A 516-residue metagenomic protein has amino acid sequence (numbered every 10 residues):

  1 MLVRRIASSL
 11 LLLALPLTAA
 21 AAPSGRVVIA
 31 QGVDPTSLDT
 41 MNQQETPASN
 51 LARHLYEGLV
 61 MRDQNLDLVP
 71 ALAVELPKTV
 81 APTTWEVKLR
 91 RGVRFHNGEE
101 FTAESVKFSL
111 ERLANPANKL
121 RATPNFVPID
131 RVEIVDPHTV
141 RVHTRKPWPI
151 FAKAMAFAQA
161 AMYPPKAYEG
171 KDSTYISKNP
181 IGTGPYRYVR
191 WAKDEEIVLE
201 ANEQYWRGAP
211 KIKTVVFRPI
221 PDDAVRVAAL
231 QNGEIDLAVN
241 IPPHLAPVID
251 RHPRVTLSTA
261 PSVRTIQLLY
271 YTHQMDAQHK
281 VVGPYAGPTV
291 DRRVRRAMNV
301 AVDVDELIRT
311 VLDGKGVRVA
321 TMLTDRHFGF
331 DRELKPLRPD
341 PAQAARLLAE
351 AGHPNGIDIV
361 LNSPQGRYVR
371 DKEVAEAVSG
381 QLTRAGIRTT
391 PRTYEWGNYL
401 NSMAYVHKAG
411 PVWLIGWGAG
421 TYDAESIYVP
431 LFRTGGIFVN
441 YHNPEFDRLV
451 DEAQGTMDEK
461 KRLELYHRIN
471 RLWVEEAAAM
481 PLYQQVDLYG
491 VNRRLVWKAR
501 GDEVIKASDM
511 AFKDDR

Functional and structural regions predicted by a protein language model:
M1-V3: N-terminal secretory signal peptides that target proteins for export/translocation
S8-T18: Bacterial N-terminal signal peptides
A21-V27: Cleaved targeting-peptide boundary
A22, K88, A122-A167: Surface-exposed binding/hinge segments that line and control ligand-binding clefts or catalytic entry sites
V27-Q31, A238, V360-N362, Y483: Short, well-ordered beta-strand segments
A30-V80, E111, N179-T183: N-terminal lobe/hinge region of extracytoplasmic solute-binding protein
M61-Q64, P77, R90-R121, R131-E133 (+4 more regions): Extracytoplasmic/periplasmic ligand-capture domains
L347, Y489-R516: Long beta-strand-rich cores associated with HINT superfamily self-processing modules
